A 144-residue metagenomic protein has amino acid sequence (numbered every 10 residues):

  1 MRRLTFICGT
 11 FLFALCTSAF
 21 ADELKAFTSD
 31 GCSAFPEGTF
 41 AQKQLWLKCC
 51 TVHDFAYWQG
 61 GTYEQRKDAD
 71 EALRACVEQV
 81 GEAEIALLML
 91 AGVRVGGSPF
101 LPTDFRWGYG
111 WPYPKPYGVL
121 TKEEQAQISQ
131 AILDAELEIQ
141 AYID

Functional and structural regions predicted by a protein language model:
M1-C8: Bacterial N-terminal signal peptides that target proteins for export
C8-G9, A19: Cleavable N-terminal signal peptides
F20-D144: Extended terminal accessory/targeting regions
